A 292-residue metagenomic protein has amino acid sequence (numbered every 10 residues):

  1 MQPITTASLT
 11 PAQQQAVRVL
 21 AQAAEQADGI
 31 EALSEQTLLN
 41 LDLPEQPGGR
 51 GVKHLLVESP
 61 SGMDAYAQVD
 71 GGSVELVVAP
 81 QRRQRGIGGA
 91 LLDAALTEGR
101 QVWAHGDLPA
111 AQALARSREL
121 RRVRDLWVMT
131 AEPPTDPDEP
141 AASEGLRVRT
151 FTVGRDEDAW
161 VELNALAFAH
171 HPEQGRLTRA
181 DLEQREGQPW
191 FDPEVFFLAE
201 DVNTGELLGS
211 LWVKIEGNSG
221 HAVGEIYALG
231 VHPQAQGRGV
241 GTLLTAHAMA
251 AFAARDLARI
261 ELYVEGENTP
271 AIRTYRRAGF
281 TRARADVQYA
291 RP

Functional and structural regions predicted by a protein language model:
M1-D42, A141-G175: Short amphipathic alpha-helix that is part of the acyltransferase structural core
Q36-P47, K53, S61, A67-G72 (+2 more regions): A conserved beta-strand-loop-helix scaffold within acyl/acetyltransferase catalytic domains
V52, T97-G99, L257: Short, high-confidence coil segments that cap the C-terminus of an alpha-helix and link into the following beta-strand
M63, D70-E75, A79-L146, Y289: Acyl-donor-binding surface of acyltransferase catalytic domains
A65, R124-D125, L208-G209, G241 (+1 more regions): A structural microfeature
V78, L229-V231, V264: Hydrophobic adenine-recognition pocket in adenosine-nucleotide-binding enzymes
Q84-T97, A228-P233, G237-A254, I272-R277: Conserved acetyl-CoA-binding loop-helix of GNAT-fold acetyltransferases
R118-P137, A246-P292: Active-site/acyl-donor-binding loops of N-acyltransferases
